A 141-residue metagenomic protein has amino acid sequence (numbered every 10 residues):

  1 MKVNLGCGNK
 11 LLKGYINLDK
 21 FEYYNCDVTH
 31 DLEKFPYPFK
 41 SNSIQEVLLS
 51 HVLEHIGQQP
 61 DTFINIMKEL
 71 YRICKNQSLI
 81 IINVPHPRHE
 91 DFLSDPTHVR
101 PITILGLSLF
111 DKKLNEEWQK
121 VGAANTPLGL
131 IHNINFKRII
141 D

Functional and structural regions predicted by a protein language model:
K2-H86: Conserved SAM-binding loop
G57-N65, E69-Y71, K75, L79-D141: S-adenosyl-L-methionine-dependent methyltransferase catalytic module, highlighting the catalytic core
